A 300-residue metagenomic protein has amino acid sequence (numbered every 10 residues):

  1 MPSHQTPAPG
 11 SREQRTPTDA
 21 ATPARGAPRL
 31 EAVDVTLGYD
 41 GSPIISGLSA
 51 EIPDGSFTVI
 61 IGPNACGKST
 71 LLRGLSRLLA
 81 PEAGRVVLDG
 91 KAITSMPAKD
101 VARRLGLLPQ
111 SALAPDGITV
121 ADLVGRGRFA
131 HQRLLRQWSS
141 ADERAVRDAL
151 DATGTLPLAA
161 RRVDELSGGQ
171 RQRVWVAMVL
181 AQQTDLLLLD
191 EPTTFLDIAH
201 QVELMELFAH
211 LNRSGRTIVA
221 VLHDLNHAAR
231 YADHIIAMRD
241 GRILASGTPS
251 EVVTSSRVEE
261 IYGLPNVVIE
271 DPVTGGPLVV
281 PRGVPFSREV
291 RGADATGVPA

Functional and structural regions predicted by a protein language model:
S76: Helix-to-loop junction immediately C-terminal to a conserved catalytic motif
G84-A92, V101: Conserved ABC transporter NBD signature motif
G125, S140-L158: Conserved ABC ATPase "signature" region
Q137, R162-L166: Conserved ABC ATPase signature
L187-E191: Catalytic Walker B motif of ABC-type/P-loop ATPase nucleotide-binding domains
E259-A300: ABC ATPase nucleotide-binding domains
